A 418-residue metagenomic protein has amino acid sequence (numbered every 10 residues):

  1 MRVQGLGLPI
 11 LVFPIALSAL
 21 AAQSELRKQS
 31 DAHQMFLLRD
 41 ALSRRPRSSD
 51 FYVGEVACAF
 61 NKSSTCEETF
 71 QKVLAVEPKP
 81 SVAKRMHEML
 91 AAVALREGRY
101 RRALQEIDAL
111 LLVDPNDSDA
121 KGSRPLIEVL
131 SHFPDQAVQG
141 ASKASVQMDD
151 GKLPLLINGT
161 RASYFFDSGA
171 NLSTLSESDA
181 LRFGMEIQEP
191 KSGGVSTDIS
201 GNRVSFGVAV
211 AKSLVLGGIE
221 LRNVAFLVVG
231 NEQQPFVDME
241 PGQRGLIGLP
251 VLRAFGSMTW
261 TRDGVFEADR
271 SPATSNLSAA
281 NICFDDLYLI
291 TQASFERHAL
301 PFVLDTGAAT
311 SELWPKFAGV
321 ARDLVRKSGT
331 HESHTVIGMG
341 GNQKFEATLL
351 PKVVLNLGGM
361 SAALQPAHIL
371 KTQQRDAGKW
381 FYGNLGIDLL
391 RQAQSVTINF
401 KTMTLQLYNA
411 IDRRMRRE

Functional and structural regions predicted by a protein language model:
M1-Q4: N-terminal secretory signal peptides that target proteins for export/translocation
G7-A16: Bacterial N-terminal signal peptides
A19-E418: Pepsin/retropepsin-fold aspartyl endopeptidases
